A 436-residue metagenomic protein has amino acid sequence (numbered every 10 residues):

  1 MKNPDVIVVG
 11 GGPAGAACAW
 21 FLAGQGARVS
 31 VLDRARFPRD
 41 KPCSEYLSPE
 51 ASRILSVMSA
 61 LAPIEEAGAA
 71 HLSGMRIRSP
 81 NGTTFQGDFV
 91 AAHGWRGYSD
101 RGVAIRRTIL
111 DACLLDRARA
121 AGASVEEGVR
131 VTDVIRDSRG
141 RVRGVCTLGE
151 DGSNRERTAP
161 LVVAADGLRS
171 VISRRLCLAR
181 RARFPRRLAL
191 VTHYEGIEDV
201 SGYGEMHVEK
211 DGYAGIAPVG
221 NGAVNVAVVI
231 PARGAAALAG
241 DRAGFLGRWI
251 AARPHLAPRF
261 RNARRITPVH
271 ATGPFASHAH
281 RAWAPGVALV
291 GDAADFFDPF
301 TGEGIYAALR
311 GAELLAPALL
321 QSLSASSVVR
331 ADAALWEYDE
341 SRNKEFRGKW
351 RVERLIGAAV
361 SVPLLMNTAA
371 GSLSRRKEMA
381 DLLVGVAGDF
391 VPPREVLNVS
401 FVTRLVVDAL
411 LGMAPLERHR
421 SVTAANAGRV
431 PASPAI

Functional and structural regions predicted by a protein language model:
P4-S30: N-terminal Rossmann-like FAD-binding beta1-loop-alpha1 element of flavoenzymes
A14, F37, R169: Conserved Rossmann-like nucleotide-cofactor binding loop
A23-C43: Glycine-rich FAD pyrophosphate-binding loop
P42-N81: N-terminal FAD cofactor-binding segment of flavoenzymes
A92-D116, A236-D241: Short beta-strand to alpha-helix junction loop
R117-R259: Predominantly flavin-linked oxidoreductase catalytic cores and closely associated redox partners
A236-A325, R330: FAD/FMN-dependent oxidoreductases across multiple families
L320-I436: C-terminal helical "tail/cap" subdomain of flavin- and related membrane-associated enzymes
